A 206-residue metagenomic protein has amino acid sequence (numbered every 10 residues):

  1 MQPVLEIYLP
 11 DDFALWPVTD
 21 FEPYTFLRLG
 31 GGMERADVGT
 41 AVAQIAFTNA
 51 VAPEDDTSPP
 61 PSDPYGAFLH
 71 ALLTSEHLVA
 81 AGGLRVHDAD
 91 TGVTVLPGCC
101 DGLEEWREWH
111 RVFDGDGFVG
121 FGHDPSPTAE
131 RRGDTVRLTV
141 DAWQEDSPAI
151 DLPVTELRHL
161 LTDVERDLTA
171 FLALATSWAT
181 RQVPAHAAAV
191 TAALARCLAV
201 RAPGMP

Functional and structural regions predicted by a protein language model:
M1-G66: N-terminal "first-domain core" detector
Q2-E6, G83-R85, V95, R137: Ordered hydrophobic segments in well-structured contexts
F13-W16, G92-L96, W143-D151: Short, surface-exposed beta-strand/loop "edge" segments at domain boundaries and coil↔beta transitions
V38-A43, F47-T48, P64-L73, W109 (+3 more regions): Generic structural signal of hydrophobic/aromatic residues within well-ordered alpha-helices of folded domains
D56, H70, V93, G98 (+6 more regions): Long compositionally biased, domain-poor regions of proteins
S62-V119: Aromatic- and glycine-enriched beta-alpha-beta binding-site module
E105-E156: An exposed acidic His-Trp-rich patch
I150-P206: Mixed-charge, glycine-accented linear interaction segment located at domain edges/termini
